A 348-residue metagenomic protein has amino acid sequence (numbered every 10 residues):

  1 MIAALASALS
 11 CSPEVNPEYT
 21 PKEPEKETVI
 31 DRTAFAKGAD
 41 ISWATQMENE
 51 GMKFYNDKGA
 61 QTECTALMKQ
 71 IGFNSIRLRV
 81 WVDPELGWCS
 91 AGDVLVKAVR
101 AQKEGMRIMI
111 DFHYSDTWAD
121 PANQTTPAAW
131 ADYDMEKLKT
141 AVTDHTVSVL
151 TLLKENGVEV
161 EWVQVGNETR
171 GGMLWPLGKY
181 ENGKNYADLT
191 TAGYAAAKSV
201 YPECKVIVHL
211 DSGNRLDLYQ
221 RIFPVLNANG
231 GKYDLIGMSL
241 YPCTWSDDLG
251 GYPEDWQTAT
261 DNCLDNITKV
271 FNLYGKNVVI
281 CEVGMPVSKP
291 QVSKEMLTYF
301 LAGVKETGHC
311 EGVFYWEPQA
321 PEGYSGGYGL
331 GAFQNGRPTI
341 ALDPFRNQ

Functional and structural regions predicted by a protein language model:
M1-I2: Sec-dependent signal peptide recognition, specifically the positively charged N-region followed immediately by
A6-V29: Bacterial Sec-dependent N-terminal signal peptides
E27-R107, H113-V142, S148, G250-D255: N-terminal substrate-binding region of glycoside hydrolase catalytic domains
I30-T33, E63-G72, V96-R107, T151-V158 (+4 more regions): Acidic (Asp/Glu)-rich catalytic clusters
K37-I41, I76-L78, I108-F112, E161-V165 (+4 more regions): Hydrophobic faces of well-ordered beta-strands that scaffold small-molecule active sites in alpha/beta enzyme cores
S42-A44, W81-D83, H113-T117, V165-R170 (+4 more regions): Active-site beta-loop-alpha junctions enriched in small/polar residues
M52-K53, K269, S288-Q348: Aromatic-rich peripheral "rim/lid" segments of glycoside hydrolase catalytic domains that contact and position glycan
S90-L95, V99, D120-Y233, W245-D265 (+2 more regions): Active-site cleft segment of glycoside hydrolase catalytic domains centered on the general acid/base Glu
